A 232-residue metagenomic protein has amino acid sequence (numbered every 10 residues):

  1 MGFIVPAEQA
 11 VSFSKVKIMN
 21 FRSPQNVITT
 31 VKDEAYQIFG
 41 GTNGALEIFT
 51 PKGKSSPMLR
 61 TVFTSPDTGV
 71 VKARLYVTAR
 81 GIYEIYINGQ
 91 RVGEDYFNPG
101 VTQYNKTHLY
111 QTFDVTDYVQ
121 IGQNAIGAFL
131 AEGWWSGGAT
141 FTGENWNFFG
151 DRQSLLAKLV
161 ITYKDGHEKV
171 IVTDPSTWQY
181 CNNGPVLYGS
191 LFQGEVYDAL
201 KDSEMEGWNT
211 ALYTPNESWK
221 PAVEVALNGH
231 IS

Functional and structural regions predicted by a protein language model:
M1, P6-V11, K54, L59-G207 (+1 more regions): Accessory beta-strand-rich segments of carbohydrate-active enzymes
M1-T50: Extracellular glycan-recognition regions
K15-S23, V160-K164, E224: Short beta-strand-to-coil "C-cap" segments at the C-terminal boundary of structured domains/repeats, marking
V16, E168, N216-A226: Intrinsically disordered, low-complexity linkers and stems that provide flexible hinges in membrane-associated
M19-I28, H167-K169, L227-I231: Short, charged low-complexity linker/loop segments at the C-terminal edge of domains
P51-S55, V223-S232: Edge strands and adjacent loops of beta-rich recognition modules
E206-W208, L212, E224: Long, well-ordered, tryptophan-enriched scaffold segments
